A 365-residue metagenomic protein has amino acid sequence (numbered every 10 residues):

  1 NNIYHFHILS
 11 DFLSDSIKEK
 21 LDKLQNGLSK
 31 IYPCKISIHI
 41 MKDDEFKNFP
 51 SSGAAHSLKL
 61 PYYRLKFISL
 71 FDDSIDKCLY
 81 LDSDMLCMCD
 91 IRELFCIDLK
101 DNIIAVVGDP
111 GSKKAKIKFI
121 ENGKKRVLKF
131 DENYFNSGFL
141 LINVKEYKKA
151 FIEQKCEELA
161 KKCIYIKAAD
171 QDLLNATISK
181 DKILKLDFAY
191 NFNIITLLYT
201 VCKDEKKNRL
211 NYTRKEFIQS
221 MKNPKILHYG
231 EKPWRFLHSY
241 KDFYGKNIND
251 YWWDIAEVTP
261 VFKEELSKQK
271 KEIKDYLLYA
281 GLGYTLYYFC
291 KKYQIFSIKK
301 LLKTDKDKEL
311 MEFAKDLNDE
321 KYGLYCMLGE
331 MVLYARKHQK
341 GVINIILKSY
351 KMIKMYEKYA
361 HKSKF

Functional and structural regions predicted by a protein language model:
N1: Histidine-anchored nucleotide/phosphate-binding helix
Y4-F12, V106-G108: Short internal beta-strands
L13-K20, K114-A115: Short, charged/polar "capping" segments at the starts of alpha-helices and the immediately preceding loops
I17, L21-L70: Active-site-proximal specificity loops/subdomain of glycosyltransferases
H39-F46, L60-A115, Y134, L141-I142: GT-A fold catalytic core of metal-dependent nucleotide-sugar glycosyltransferases, centered on the diacidic
V127-F139: A recurrent flexible, glycine/aromatic-enriched loop bordering the glycosyltransferase active site that acts as
I142-L301: A glycosyltransferase accessory/donor-loop signature
V258-F365: Boundary detector for helix-to-coil junctions that initiate low-complexity/charged tails
